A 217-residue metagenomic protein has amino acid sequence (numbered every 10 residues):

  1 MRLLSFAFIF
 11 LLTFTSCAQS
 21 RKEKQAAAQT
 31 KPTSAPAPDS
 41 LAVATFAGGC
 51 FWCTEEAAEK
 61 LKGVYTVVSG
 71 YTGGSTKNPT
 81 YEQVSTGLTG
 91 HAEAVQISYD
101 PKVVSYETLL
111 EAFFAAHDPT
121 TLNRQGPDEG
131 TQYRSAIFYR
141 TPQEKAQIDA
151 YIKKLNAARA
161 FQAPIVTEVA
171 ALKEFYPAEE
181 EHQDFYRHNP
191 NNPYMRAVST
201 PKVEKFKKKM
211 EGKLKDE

Functional and structural regions predicted by a protein language model:
S5-T15: Bacterial N-terminal signal peptides
C17-E217: Flexible coil/turn and secondary-structure edge motifs
